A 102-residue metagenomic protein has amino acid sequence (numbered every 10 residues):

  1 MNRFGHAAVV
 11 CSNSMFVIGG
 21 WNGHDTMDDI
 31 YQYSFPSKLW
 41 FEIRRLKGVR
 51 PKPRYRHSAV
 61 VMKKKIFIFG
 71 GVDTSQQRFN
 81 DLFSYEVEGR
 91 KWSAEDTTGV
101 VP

Functional and structural regions predicted by a protein language model:
M1-P102: Kelch-like beta-propeller repeat domains
